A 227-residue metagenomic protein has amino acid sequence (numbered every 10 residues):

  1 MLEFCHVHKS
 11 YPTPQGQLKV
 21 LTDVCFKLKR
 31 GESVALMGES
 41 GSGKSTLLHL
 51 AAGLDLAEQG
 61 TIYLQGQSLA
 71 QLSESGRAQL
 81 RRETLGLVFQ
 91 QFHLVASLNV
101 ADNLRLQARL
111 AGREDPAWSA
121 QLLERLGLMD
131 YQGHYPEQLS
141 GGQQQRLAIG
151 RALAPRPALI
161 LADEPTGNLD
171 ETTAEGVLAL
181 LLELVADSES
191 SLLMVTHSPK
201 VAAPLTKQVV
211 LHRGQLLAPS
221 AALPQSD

Functional and structural regions predicted by a protein language model:
M1-S10, A218-D227: ABC-family P-loop ATPase nucleotide-binding domain
L2-L211: ABC family nucleotide-binding domain
Q208-A221: H-loop (His-switch) and adjacent beta-strand-loop-beta switch element of ABC-type ATPase nucleotide-binding domains
